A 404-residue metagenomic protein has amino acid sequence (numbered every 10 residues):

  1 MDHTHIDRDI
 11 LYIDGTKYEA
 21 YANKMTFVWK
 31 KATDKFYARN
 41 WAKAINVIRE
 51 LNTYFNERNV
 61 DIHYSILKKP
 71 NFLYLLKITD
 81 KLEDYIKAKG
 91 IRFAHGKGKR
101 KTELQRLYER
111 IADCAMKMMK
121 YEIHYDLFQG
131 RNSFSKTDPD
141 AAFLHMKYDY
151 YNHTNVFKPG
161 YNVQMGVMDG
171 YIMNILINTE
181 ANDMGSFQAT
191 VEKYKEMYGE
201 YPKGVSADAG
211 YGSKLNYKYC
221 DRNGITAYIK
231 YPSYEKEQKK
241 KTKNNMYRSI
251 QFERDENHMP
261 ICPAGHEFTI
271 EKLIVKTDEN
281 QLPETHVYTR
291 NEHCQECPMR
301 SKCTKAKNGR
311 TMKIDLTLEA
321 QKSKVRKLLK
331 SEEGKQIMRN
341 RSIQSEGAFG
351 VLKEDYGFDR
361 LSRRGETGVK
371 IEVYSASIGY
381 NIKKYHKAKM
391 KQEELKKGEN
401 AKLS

Functional and structural regions predicted by a protein language model:
M1-S404: Anion-binding and metal-coordination hotspots
